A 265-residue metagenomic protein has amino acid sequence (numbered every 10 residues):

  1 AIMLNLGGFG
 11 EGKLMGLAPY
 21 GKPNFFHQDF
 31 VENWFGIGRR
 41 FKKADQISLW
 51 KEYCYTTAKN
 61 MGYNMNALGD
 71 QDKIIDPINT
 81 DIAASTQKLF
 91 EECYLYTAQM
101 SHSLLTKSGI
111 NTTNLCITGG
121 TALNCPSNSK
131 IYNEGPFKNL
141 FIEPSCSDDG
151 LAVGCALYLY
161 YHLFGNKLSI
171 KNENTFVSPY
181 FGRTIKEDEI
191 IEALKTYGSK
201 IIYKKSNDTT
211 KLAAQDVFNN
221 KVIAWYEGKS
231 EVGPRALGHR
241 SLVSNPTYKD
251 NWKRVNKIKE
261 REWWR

Functional and structural regions predicted by a protein language model:
A1-Y63, G69-K73, Q99-S103, L123-N124 (+1 more regions): Flexible beta->alpha loop and helix N-cap segments adjacent to enzyme active/binding sites
D72-S85: Short glycine/proline- and acidic residue-enriched helix-loop micro-motifs that form flexible lids or anion-recognition
P77-I78, T106-K107, I170: A short alpha-helix capping/helix-coil boundary motif
A84, I117-G119, I142-P144: Short glycine-centered, acidic/aromatic-flanked micro-motifs in structured strand/loop junctions that mark active-site
A84-T113: Phosphate/ATP-binding catalytic cores across multiple sugar-kinase/actin-like superfamilies, primarily ASKHA
L89, T118, A122-N124: A general "terminal functional-core" signal
G109-G120, A224: Short glycine-rich phosphate-binding loop at a beta-alpha junction
